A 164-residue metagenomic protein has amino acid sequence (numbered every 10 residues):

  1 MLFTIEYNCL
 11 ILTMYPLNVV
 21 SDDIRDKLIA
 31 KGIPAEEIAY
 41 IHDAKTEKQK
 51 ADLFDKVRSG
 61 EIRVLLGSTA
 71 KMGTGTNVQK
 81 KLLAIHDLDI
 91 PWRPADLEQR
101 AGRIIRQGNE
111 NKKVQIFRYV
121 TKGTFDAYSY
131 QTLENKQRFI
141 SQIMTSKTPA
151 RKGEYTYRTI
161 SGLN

Functional and structural regions predicted by a protein language model:
C9-H42: Conserved helicase motor "Helicase C" RecA-like lobe of SF1/SF2 P-loop NTPases
T13-Y15, G67-K71, K122: A short beta-strand-to-loop transition that corresponds to the Sensor-1 phosphate-sensing loop of AAA+ P-loop ATPases
V19-V20, K31, A44, Q49 (+3 more regions): Catalytic cores of nucleotide-enabled group-transfer and carboxylate-activating enzymes in metabolic and assembly-line
S21, K50-F54, L65-D87, R93-N111: SF2 helicase motor core recognition
R25, P34-T69: Conserved helicase ATPase core of P-loop NTP-dependent helicases/translocases
A39, H86, F117-Y119: Hydrophobic/aromatic beta-strand patches that form the interior of the parallel beta-sheet core in alpha/beta enzyme
W92-E98, I105-N164: A conserved SF2-helicase RecA2
